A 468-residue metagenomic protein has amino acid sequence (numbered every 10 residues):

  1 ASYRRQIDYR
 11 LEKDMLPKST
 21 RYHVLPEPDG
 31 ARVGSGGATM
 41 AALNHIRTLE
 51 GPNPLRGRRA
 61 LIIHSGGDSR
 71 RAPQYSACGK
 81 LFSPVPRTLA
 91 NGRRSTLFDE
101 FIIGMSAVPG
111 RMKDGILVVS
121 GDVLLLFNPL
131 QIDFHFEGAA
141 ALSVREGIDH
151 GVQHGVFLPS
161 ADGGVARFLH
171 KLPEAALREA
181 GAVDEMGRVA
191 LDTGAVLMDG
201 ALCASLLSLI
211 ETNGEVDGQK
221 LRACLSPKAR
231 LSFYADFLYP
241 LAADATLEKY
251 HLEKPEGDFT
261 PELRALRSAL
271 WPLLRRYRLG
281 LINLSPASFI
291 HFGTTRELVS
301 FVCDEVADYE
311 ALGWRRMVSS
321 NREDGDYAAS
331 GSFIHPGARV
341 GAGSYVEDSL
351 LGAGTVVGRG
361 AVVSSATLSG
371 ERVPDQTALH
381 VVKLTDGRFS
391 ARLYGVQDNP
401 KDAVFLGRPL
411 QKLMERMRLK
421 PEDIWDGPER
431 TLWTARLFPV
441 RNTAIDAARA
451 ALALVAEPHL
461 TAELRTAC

Functional and structural regions predicted by a protein language model:
A1-Y309, G341-D348, G352-G354, G358-C468: Unchanged
D162, S320-R322, S330: Polar low-complexity intrinsically disordered regions
A311-G325: Long, charged amphipathic helices and adjacent flexible linkers at domain junctions
D326-Y327, G331, G337, G341-G343: Extended repeat-based interaction scaffolds and adjacent low-complexity, acidic/S/T/P-biased segments that form broad
